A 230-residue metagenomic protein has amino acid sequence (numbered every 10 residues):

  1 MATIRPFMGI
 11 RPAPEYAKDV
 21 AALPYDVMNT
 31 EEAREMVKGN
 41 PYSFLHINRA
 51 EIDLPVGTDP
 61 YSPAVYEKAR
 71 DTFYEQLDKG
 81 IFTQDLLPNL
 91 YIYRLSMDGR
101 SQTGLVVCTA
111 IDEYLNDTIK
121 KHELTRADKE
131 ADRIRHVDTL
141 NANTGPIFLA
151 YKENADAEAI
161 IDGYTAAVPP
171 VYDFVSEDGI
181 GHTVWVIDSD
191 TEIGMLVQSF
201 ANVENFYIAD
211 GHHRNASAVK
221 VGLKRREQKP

Functional and structural regions predicted by a protein language model:
M1-P230: A cross-family signal for N-terminal binding/gating loops and helix N-caps that shape access to the active site
